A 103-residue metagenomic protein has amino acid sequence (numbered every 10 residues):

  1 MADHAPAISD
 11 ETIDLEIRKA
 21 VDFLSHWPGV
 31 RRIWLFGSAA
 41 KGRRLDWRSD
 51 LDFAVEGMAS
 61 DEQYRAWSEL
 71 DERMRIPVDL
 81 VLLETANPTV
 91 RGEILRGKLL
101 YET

Functional and structural regions predicted by a protein language model:
M1-R32, A40-W47, E56-T103: Catalytic core of pol beta-like nucleotidyltransferases
D52-A54: Short, well-ordered beta-strand segments
